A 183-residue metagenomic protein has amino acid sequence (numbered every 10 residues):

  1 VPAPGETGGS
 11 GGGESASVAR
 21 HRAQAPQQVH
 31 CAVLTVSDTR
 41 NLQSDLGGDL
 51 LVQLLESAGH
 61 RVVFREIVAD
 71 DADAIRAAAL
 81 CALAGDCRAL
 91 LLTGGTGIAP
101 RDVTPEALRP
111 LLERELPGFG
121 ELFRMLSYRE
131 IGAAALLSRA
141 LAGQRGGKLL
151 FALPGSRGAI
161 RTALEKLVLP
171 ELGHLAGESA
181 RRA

Functional and structural regions predicted by a protein language model:
V1-A183: Non-catalytic beta/alpha edge segments that cap or flank active sites
